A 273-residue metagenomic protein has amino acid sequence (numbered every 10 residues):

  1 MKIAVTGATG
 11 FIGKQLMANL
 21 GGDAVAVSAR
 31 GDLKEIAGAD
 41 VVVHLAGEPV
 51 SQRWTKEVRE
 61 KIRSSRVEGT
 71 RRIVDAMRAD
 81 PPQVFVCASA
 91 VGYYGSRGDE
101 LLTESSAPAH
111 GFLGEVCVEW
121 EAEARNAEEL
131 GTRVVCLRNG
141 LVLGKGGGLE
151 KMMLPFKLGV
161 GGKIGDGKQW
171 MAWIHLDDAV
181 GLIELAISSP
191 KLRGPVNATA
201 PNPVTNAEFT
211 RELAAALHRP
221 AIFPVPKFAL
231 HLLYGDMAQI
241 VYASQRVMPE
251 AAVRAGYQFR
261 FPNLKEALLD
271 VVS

Functional and structural regions predicted by a protein language model:
I3-G22: N-terminal Rossmann NAD(P)H-binding glycine-rich loop of SDR-like oxidoreductase domains
Q15, S189-D236, L269-V272: Mid/C-terminal beta-alpha module of Rossmann-like enzyme folds, strongest in SDR-family dehydrogenases/epimerases
A29-R72, A76: NAD(P)H-binding glycine-rich loop region in Rossmannoid oxidoreductase-like domains and their noncatalytic homologs
S64, E68, G98-C136: Catalytic helix-loop patch of NAD(P)-dependent Rossmann-fold dehydrogenases
R71-G111: Conserved Rossmann-fold NAD(P)-dependent oxidoreductase catalytic core, especially the SDR/UDP-sugar
V118, L130-T132, L143-K151, A186-V196: Glycine/proline-rich active-site loop of Rossmann-fold NAD(P)-dependent oxidoreductases
R125, M153-G161, Q169-P203: Alpha-helical substrate-binding/gating segment
Q239-S273: C-terminal amphipathic/interface module of NAD(P)-dependent oxidoreductases and related NAD-binding regulators
